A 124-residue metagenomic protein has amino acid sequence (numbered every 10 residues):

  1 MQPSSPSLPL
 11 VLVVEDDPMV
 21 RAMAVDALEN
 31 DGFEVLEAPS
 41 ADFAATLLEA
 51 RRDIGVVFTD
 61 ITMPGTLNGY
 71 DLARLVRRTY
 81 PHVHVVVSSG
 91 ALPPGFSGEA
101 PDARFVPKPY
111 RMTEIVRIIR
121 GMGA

Functional and structural regions predicted by a protein language model:
M1-L12, P18, V25, F43 (+4 more regions): Non-catalytic signal-transmission and effector/linker regions of two-component phosphorelay proteins
A22-N30: Charged docking surfaces used in two-component/phosphorelay signaling
E37-V56, F96: Acidic, metal-coordinating helix/loop segments flanking the phosphotransfer/catalytic sites of two-component signaling
S40, L67-L72: Acidic catalytic/metal-coordinating carboxylates
E49-R52, L75-H82, P94, E99: Conserved phosphotransfer cores of two-component systems
D60-I61: Active-site residues of response regulator receiver
S88-S89: Hydrophobic/aromatic residues positioned on beta-strands within the core alpha/beta folds
